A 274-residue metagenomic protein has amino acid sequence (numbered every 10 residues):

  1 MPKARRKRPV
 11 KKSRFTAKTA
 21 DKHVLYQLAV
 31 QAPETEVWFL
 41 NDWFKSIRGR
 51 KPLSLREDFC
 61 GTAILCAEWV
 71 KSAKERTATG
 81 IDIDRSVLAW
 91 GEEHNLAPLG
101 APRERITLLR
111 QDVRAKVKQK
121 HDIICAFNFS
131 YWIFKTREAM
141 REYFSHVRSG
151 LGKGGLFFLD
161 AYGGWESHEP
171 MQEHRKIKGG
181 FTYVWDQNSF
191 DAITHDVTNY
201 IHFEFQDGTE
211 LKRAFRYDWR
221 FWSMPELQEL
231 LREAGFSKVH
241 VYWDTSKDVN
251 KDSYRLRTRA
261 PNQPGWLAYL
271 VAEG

Functional and structural regions predicted by a protein language model:
K51-G61: Conserved class I S-adenosyl-L-methionine
T62-E75: Conserved SAM-binding loop of SAM-dependent methyltransferases across substrates and taxa, primarily the Class I
D84-S86: Conserved SAM/SAH-binding beta-strand->alpha-helix loop
A97-V113: Conserved SAM-binding strand-loop segment of SAM-dependent methyltransferases
R114-I124: A short acidic, Gly/Pro-enriched loop at the edge of an enzyme's catalytic core that lines a small-molecule cofactor
M140-K153: A short glycine-rich, Lys/Arg-flanked "PGG" loop and its adjoining helix->strand segment in the class I
F158-L230: SAM-dependent methyltransferase
F221-G274: C-terminal lobe and adjacent flexible extensions of AdoMet/dcAdoMet transferase-like proteins
